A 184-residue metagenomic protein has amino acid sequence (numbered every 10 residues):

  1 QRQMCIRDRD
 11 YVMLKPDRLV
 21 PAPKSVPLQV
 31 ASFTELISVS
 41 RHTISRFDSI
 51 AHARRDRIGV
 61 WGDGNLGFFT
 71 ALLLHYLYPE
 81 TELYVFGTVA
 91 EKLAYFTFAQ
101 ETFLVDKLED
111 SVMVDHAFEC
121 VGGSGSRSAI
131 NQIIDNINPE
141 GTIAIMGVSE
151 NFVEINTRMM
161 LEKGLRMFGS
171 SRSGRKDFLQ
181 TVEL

Functional and structural regions predicted by a protein language model:
R2-I6: Short, small-residue-biased leader/transition segments that mark boundaries at the very start of proteins
V26-K107: Mid-domain Rossmann-like dinucleotide-binding core that forms the NAD(H)/NADP(H) cofactor-binding site
R57, G141-T142, R166: Short glycine-centered segments of the SAM/dcSAM-binding site in methyltransferase folds
E109-A117: A short acidic, Gly/Pro-enriched loop at the edge of an enzyme's catalytic core that lines a small-molecule cofactor
G125-Q132: A short, conserved alpha-helix within the catalytic core of class I
I137-P139: Helix-to-beta-strand junctions that scaffold the AdoMet/dcAdoMet cofactor pocket in Class I SAM-dependent enzymes
E150-L184: C-terminal substrate-binding/catalytic core of Rossmann-like NAD(P)-dependent dehydrogenases/reductases
